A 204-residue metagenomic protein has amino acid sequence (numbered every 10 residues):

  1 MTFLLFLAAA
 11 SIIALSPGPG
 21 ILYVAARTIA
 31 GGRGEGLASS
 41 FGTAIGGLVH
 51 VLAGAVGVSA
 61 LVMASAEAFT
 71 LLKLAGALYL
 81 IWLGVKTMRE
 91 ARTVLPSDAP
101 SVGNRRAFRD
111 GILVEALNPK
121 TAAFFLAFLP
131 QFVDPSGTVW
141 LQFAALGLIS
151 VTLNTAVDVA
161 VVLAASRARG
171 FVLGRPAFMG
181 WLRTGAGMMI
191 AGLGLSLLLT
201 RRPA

Functional and structural regions predicted by a protein language model:
T2-S40, V56, P100-A177, S196-A204: Structural signal for alpha-helical transmembrane segments and their flanking helix-loop junctions in multi-pass
G34-D110, A164, L195: Membrane helix-loop-helix hairpins that form the core translocation module of multi-pass transporters
F41-I45, T152, G187: Transmembrane alpha-helical cores of Major Facilitator Superfamily
L52, L72-Y79, K120, F124 (+2 more regions): Residue-level signal for the membrane-embedded core of alpha-helical transmembrane segments, especially mid-helix
M63, E67-T70, R167-L182: Membrane interface segments of multi-pass transport proteins and intramembrane proteases
K73-G76, A144, R183: Small-residue hotspots at the loop-to-helix junctions and early N-terminal turns of transmembrane alpha-helices
R183-L199: Final/C-terminal transmembrane alpha-helix of multipass membrane proteins
